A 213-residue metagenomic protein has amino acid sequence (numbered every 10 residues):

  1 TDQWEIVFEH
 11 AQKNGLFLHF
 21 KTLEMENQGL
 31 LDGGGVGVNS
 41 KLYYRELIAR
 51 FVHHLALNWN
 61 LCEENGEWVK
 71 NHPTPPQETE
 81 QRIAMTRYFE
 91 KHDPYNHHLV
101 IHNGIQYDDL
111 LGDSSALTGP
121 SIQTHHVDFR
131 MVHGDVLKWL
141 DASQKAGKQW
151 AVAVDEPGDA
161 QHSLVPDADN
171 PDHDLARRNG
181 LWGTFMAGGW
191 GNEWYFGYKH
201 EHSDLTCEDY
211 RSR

Functional and structural regions predicted by a protein language model:
T1, V136, A168-N179: Charged helix-capping and loop-helix junction motifs
T1-G119, T124-M131: Active-site mouth of glycoside hydrolases
K21, H102, D155, W194-Y195: Generic beta-sheet signal
T86-V100, A146-L164: Short beta-strand/loop segments at the ligand-binding rim of alpha/beta enzyme cores
D113, S143-G147: Short, conserved loop/helix-junction motifs that constitute active-site signature segments in enzyme catalytic cores
T124-S143, A160-H162: Substrate-binding surface in catalytic domains of secreted glycosidases
K148-V152, A160-S163, L175-R213: Aromatic- and carboxylate-lined catalytic core of secreted/periplasmic carbohydrate-active enzymes
